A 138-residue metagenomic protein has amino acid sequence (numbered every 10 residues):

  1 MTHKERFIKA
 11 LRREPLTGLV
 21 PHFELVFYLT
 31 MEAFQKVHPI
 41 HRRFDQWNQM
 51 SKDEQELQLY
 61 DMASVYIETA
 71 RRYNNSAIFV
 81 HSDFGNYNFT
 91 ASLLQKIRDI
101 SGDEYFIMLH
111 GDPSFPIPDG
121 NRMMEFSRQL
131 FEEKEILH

Functional and structural regions predicted by a protein language model:
M1-T17, A33: Mature N-terminal, pre-catalytic/accessory segment of carbohydrate-active enzymes
T2, H22, A70: Conserved, mostly hydrophobic/aromatic
E14-F23, F106-M108: Active-site regions of oxyanion-processing enzymes, predominantly non-cytosolic
F23-L29: Short, solvent-exposed turn/loop segments enriched in Gly/Ser/Thr/Pro and often Arg
T30-P39: Short glycine-rich His-centered loop
I40-M50: Active-site gating loops and adjacent loop-to-helix segments of metal-dependent hydrolytic enzymes
M50-H138: Active-site-proximal, glycine-rich beta->alpha crossover segments in alpha/beta enzymes that shape flexible
